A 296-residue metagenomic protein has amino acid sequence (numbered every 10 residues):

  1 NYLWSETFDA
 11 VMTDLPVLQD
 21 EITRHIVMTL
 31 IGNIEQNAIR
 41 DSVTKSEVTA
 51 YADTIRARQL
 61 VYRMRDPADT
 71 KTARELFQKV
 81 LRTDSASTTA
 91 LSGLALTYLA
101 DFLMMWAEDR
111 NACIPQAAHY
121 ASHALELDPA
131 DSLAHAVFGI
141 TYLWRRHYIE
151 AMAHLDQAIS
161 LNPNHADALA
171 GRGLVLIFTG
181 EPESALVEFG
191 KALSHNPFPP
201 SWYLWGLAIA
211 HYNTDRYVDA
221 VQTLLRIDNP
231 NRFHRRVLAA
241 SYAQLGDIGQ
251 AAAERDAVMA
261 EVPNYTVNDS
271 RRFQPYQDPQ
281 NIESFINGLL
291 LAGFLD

Functional and structural regions predicted by a protein language model:
N1-L76: Catalytic-center loop of serine/cysteine hydrolases
D41-K45, R82-T89, S122-D131, L193-P200: Flexible helix-coil transition and linker loops at the boundaries of alpha-helical arrays
E47-Y62, S92, S132, A136 (+3 more regions): Alpha-helical tetratricopeptide repeat
R58-P67, A95, A100-A107, R145-R146 (+3 more regions): Short coil/turn linking the two alpha-helices of tandem helical-hairpin repeats
P67, R110-N111, H119-S122, A136 (+4 more regions): Alpha-helical protein-protein interaction modules
Q78-E108, H234-R235: Short, charge-rich amphipathic alpha-helical segments embedded in non-transmembrane helical bundles/solenoids
